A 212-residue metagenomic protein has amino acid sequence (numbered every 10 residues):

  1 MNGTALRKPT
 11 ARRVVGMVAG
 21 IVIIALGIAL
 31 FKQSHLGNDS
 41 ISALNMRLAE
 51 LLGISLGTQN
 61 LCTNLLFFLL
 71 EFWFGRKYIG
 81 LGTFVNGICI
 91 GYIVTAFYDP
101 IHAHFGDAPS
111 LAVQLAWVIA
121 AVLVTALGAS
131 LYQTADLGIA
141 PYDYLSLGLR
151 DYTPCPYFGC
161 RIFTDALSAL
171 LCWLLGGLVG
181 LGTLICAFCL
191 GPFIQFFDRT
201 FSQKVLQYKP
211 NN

Functional and structural regions predicted by a protein language model:
N2-N212: Core subunits and conserved enzymes of cellular information-processing and envelope-translocation systems across
